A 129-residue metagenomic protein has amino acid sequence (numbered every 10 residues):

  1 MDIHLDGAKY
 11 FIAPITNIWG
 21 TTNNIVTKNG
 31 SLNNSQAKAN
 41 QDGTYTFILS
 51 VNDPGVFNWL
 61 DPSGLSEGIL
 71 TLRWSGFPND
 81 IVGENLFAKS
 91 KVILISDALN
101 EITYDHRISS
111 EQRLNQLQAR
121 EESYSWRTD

Functional and structural regions predicted by a protein language model:
M1-D129: A compositional/structural signature for long, glycine/proline-rich flexible linkers and loops on extracytoplasmic
